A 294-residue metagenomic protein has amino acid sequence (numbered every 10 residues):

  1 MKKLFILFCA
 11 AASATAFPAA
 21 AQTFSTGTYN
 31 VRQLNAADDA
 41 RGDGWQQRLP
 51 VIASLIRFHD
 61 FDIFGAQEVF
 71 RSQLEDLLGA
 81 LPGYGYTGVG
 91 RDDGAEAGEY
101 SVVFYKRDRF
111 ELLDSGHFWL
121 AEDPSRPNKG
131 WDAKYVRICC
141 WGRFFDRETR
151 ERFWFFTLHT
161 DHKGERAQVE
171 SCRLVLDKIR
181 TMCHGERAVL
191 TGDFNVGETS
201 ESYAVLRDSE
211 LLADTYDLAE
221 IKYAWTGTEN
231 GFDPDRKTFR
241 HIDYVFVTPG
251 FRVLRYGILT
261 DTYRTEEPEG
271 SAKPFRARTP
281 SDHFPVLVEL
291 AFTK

Functional and structural regions predicted by a protein language model:
M1-T23: Bacterial Sec-dependent N-terminal signal peptides
A19-L81, D92-E99, R173, E289-K294: N-terminal, active-site-proximal structural segment of metallo-dependent hydrolase catalytic domains
N30-V31, E68, L158-T160, D193-F194 (+1 more regions): Active-site metal-binding loops of divalent metal-dependent hydrolases
Q33-G42, L113, E165, Y223-T226: Short, solvent-exposed loop/turn elements at domain surfaces
I63-F156, L259: Structured beta-strand-rich core segments of catalytic domains in phosphoester-bond hydrolases
V136-F156, E165-L206: His/acidic metal-ligating clusters that form di-metal
R166, R180-A188, V196-K294: Metal-dependent phosphoester-hydrolase catalytic domains
